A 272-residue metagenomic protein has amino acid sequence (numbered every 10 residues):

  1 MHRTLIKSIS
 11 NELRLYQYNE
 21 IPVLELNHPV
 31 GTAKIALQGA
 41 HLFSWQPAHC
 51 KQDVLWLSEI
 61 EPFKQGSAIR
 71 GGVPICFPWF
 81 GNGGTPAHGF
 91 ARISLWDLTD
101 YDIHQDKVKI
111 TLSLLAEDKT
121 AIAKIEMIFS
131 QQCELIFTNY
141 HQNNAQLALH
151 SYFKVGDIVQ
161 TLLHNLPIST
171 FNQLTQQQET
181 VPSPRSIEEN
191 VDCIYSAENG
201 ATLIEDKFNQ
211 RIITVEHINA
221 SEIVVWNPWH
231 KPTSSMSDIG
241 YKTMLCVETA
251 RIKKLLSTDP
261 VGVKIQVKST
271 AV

Functional and structural regions predicted by a protein language model:
M1-P29, L115, S196-V272: Beta-strand-rich recognition/accessory modules
R3, T85-S130: Extended, loop-rich substrate-binding clefts of extracytoplasmic carbohydrate-active enzymes
P29-P86: Acidic-aromatic substrate-binding/catalytic surfaces of carbohydrate-active enzymes
Q38-A40, Y140-N144, T270-V272: Short solvent-exposed strand-capping/beta-turn motif centered on an Asx-Ser/Thr pair
Q65, K124-E126, K254-S257: Beta-strand-rich interaction surfaces with strong enrichment in secreted/lumenal proteins
P74, P78, H150-Y152, T243-A250: Active-site scaffold segments
L112-V155: Acidic, contiguous internal or C-terminal segments within carbohydrate-active enzymes that form a structured patch used
N144, Y152-I223, P228: Active-site/ligand-binding surface loops and adjacent short beta/alpha elements that line catalytic pockets across
